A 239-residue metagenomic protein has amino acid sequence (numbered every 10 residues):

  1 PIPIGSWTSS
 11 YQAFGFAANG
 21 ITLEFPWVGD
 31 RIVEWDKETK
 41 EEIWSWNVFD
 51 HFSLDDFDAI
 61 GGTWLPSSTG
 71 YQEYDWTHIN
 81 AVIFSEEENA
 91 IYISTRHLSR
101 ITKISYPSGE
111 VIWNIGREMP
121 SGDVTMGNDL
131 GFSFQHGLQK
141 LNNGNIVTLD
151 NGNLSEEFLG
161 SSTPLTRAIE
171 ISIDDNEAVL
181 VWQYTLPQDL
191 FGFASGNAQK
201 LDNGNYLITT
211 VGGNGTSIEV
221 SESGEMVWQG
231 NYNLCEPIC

Functional and structural regions predicted by a protein language model:
P1-C239: Histidine-/acidic-rich catalytic cores in large beta-rich domains
